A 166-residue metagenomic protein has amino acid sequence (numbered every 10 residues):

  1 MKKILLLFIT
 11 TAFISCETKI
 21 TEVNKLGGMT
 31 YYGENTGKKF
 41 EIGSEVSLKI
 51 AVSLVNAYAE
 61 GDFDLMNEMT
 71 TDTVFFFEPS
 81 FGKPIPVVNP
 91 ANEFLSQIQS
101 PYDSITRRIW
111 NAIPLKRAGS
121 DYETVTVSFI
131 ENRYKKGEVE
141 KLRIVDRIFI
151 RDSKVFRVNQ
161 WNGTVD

Functional and structural regions predicted by a protein language model:
M1-I4, E17: Positively charged n-region of N-terminal signal peptides that target proteins for export
I4-F13: Sec-dependent N-terminal signal peptides
C16-E60, E68: Short, low-complexity N-terminal intrinsically disordered segments enriched in polar/charged residues
K19-V23, K141-D166: Short beta-strand edge/turn micro-motifs at domain boundaries
F63-L115: A solvent-exposed, acidic/Ser-Thr-rich amphipathic alpha-helical stretch
T70, S80, F129-E131, D146 (+1 more regions): A mature extracytoplasmic/lumenal domain signature
K83, N132-K141: Short, cysteine-centered beta-strand-loop-beta hairpins and adjacent loop/turn segments enriched in charged/polar
D121-E131: A short hydrophobic beta-strand element
